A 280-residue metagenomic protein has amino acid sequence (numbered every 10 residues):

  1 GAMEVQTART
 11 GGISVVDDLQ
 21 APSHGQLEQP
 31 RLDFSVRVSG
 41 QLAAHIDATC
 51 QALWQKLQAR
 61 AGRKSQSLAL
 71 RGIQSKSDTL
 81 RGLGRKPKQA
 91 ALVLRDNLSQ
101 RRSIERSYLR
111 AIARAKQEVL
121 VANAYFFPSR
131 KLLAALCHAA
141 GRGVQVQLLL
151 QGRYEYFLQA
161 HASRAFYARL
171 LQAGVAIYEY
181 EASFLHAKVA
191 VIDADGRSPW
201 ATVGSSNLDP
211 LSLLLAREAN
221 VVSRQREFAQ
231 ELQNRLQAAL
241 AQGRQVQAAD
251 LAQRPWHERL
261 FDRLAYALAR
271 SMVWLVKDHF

Functional and structural regions predicted by a protein language model:
G1-F280: Charged, low-complexity intrinsically disordered terminal segments
